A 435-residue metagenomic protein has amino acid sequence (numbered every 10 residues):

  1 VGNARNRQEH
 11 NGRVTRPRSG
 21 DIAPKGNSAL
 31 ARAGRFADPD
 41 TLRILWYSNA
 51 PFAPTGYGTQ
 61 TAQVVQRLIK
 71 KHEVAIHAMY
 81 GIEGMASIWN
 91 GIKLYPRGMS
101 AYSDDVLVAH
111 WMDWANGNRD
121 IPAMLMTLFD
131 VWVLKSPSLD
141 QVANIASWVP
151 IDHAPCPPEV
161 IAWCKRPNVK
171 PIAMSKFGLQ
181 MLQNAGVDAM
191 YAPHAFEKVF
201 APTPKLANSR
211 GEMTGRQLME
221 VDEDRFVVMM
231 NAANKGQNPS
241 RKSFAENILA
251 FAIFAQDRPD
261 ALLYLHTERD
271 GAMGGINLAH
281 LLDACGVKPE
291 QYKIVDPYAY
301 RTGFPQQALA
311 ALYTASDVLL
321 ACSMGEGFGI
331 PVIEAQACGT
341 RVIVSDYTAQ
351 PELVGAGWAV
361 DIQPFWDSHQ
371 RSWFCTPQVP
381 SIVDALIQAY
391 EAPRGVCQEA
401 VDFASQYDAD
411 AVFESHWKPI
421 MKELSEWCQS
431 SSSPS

Functional and structural regions predicted by a protein language model:
L45, D222-K242, I248-F251, L263-L265: Conserved donor-binding/catalytic core segment of Leloir-type glycosyltransferases
W46, M85-Q180: Extended catalytic core of nucleotide-activated donor transferases of GT-like folds
P167-R210: Donor nucleotide-sugar binding/catalytic pocket of nucleotide-sugar-dependent glycosyltransferases
G275-A311: Nucleotide-activated donor-binding/catalytic signature segment of Leloir-type glycosyltransferases, i.e., the conserved
M324: Aromatic "clamp/platform" in nucleotide-sugar-dependent glycosyltransferases that forms part of the donor/acceptor
V332, R341-V344, V354, W358-A359: Short hydrophobic beta-strand element within catalytic cores of glycosyltransferases and related nucleotide-activated
P351-Q388: Change "using UDP/GDP/dTDP sugars" to "using nucleotide sugars
P377, S381, E391-M421: A charged, aromatic-enriched C-terminal amphipathic alpha-helix characteristic of glycosyltransferases across folds
